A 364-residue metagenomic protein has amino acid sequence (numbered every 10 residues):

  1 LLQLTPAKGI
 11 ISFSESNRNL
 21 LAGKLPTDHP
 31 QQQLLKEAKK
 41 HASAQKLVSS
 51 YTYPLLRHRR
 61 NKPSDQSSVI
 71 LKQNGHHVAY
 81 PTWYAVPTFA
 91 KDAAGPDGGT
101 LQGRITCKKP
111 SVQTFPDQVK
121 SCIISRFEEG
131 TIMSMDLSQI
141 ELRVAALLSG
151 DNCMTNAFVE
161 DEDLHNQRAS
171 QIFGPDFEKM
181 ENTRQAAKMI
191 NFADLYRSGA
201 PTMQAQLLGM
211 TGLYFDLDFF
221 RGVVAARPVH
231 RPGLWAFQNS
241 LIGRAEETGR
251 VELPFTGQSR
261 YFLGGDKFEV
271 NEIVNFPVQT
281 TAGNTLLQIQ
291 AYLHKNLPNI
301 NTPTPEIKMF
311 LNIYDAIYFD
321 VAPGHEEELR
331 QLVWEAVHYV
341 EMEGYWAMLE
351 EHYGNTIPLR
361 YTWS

Functional and structural regions predicted by a protein language model:
L1-S364: Conserved catalytic core of nucleotide polymerization and phosphodiester-bond processing enzymes
